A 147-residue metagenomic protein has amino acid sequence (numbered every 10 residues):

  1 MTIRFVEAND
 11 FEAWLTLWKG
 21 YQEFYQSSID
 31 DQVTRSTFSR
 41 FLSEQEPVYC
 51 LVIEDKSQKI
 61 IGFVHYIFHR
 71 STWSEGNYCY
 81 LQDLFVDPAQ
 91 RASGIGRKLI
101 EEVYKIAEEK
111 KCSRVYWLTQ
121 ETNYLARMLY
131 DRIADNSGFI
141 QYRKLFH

Functional and structural regions predicted by a protein language model:
T2-T16: A short beta-loop-alpha structural element at the N-terminal edge of CoA-dependent acyl/N-acetyltransferase catalytic
L15-R40: Conserved GNAT-fold acetyl-CoA-binding loop/helix
R40-L51, Y80: A short helix-loop-beta-strand connector motif used in the catalytic cores of GNAT acetyltransferases and, in some
V52, K59-F68: Conserved beta-strand in the GNAT
K59, H69-L81, R91, G138: A conserved beta-turn-beta hairpin within the catalytic core of GNAT-like acetyltransferases that forms part
V86, A92-K105: Conserved acetyl-CoA-binding loop-helix of GNAT-fold acetyltransferases
R97, E121-I140, K144: Conserved active-site alpha-helix within GNAT-family acetyltransferase domains
E108-L118: Conserved GNAT acetyl-CoA-binding A-motif
